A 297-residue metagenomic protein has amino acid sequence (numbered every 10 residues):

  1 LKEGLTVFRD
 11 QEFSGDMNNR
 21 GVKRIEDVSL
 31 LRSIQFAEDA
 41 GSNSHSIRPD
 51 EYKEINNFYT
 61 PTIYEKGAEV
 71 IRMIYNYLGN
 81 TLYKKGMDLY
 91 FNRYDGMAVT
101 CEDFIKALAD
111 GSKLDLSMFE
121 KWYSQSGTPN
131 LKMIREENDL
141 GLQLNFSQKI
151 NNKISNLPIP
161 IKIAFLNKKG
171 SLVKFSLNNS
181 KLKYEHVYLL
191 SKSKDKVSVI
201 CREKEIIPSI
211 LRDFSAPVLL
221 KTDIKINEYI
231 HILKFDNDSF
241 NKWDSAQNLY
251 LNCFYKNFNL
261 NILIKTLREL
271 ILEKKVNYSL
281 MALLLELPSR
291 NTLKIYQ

Functional and structural regions predicted by a protein language model:
L1-F146: Hydrophobic alpha-helical and helix-loop surface patches within well-folded domains that function as non-catalytic
E3-L5, R9, E38, E51 (+6 more regions): Solvent-exposed, flexible loop/coil residues
R32-S33, A37, T60-P61, L140-G141 (+1 more regions): Long, ordered, helix-rich scaffold segments
K53-I55, Q125, I150, N167-K169 (+1 more regions): Short loop/turn segments at secondary-structure transitions that flank enzyme active sites
D95, N152-K153, Y255-K256: A generic structural signal for short coil/turn motifs at secondary-structure boundaries
L108, S112, F165, L270-I271: Hydrophobic, Leu/Ile/Phe/Ala-enriched alpha-helical segments that form helix-helix packing faces
L114-M118, T128-I210: Beta-strand-rich binding/interaction modules
